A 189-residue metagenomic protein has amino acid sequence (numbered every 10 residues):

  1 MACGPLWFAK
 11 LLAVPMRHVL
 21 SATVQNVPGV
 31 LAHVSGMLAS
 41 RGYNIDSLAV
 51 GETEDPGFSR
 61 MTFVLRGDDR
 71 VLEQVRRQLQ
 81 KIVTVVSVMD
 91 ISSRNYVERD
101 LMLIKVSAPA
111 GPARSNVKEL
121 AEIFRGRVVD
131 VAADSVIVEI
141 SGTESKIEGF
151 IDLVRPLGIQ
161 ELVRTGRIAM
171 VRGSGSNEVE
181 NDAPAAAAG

Functional and structural regions predicted by a protein language model:
L11-V19, T23-R60, V64-G189: Long, contiguous binding/interaction regions
